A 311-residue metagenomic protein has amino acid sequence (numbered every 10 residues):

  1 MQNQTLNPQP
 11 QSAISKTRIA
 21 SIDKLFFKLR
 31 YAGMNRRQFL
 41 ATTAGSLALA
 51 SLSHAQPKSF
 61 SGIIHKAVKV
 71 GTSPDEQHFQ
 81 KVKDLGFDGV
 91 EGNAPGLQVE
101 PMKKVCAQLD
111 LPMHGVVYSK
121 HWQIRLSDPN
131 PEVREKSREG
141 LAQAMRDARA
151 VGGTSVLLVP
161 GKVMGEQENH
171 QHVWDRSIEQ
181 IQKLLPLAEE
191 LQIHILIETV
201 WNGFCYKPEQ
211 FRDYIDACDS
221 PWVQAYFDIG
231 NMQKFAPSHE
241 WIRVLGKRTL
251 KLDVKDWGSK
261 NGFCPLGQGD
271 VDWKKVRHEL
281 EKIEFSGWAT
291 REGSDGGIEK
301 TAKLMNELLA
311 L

Functional and structural regions predicted by a protein language model:
M1-M34: N-terminal secretory signal peptides
F26-G33, R37-A67, S73-K83, P208-V223 (+1 more regions): Histidine-acidic metal/acid-base catalytic patches
T43-G45, L49, Q56-F60, S127-F227 (+1 more regions): Active-site acidic/histidine proton-transfer and metal-coordination neighborhood in alpha/beta enzyme cores
V70, V90-G92, L158, I197 (+3 more regions): Conserved beta-strand positions
T72, E76, L85-D88, N93-E179 (+5 more regions): Structural motif corresponding to the early beta-alpha repeats
F79-Q80, K104, R146, P186 (+1 more regions): Alpha-helical segments flanking ligand/cofactor-binding loops in enzyme cores
G86, D110, G152, Q192 (+2 more regions): Residue-level detector of structured alpha->beta connecting loops
P101-Q108, Q180-L187, K275-E279: Catalytic-core regions built around general acid/base machinery
